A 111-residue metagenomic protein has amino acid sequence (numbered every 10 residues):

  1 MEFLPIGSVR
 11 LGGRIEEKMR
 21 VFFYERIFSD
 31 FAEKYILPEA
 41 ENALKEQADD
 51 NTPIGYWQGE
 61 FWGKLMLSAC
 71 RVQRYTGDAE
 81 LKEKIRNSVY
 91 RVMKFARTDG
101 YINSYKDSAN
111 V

Functional and structural regions predicted by a protein language model:
M1-F61, K82-K106: Low-complexity, Ser/Thr/Pro/Gly-enriched N-terminal "stalk/linker" regions
G55-R74: Well-ordered alpha-helical segments within folded domains of soluble proteins
D107-V111: Asp-box/WD-like beta-propeller blade repeats and closely related beta-sheet repeat scaffolds
